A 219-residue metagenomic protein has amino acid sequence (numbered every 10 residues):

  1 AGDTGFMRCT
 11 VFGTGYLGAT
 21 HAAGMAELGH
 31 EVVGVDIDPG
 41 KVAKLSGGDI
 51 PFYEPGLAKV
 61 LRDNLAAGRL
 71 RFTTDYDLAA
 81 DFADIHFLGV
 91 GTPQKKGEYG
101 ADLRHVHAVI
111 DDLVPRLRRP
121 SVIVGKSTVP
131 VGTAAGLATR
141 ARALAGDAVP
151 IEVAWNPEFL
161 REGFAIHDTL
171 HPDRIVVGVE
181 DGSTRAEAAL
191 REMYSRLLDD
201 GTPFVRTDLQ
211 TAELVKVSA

Functional and structural regions predicted by a protein language model:
G2-D49: NAD(P)+-binding Rossmann beta1-loop-alpha1 motif at the extreme N-terminus of oxidoreductases
G56-D84, V114: A structured beta-alpha segment of the ubiquitous adenosine-cofactor-binding alpha/beta core
D81-F82, R119, P172: Alpha-helix C-terminal capping/helix-to-coil transition sites in glycosyltransferase folds
L88-V90, S127, V179-E180: Glycine-rich, N-terminal phosphate-binding loop of Rossmann-like dinucleotide-binding domains
T92-K96, T211-L214: A short, flexible beta-alpha/helix-coil linker loop
Q94-E162: Rossmann-like NAD(P)(H) cofactor-binding subdomain of soluble oxidoreductases
T139-A154, R161-A219: Internal alpha-helical scaffold of NAD(P)-dependent oxidoreductase catalytic cores
